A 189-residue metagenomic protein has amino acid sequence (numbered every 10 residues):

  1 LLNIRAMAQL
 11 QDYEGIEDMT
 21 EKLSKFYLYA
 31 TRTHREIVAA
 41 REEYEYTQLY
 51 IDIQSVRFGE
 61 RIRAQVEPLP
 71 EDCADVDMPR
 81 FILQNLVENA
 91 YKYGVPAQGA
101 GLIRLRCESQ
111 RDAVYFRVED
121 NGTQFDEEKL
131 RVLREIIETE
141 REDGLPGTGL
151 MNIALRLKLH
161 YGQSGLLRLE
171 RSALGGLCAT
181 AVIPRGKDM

Functional and structural regions predicted by a protein language model:
L1-E170, L177-C178: Two-component histidine phosphotransfer core
R171-M189: C-terminal end segment of the histidine kinase catalytic
